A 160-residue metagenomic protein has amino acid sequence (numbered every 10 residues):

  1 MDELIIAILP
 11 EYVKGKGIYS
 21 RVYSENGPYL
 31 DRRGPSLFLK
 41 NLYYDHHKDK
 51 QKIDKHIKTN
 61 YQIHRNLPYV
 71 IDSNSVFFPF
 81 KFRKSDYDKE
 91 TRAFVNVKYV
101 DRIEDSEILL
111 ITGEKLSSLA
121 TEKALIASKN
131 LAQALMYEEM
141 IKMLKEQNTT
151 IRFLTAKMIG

Functional and structural regions predicted by a protein language model:
M1-G160: Eukaryotic intrinsically disordered, low-complexity regulatory linkers and tails enriched in Ser/Thr/Pro
